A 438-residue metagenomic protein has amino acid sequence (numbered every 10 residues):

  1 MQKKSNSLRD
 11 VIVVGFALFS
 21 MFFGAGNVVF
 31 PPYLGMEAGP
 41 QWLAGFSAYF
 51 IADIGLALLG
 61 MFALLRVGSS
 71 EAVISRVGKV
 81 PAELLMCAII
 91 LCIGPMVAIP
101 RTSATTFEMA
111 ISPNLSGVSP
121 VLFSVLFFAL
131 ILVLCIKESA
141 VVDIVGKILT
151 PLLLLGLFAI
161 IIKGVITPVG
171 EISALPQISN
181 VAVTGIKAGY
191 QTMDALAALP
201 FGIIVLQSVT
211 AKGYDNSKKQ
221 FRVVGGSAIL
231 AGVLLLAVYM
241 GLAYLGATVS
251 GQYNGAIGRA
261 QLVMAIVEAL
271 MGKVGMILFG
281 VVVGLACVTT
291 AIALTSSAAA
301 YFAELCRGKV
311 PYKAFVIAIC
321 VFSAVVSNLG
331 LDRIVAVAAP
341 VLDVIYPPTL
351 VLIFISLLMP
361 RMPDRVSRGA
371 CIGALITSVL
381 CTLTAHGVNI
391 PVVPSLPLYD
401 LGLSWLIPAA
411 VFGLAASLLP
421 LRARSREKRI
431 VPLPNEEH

Functional and structural regions predicted by a protein language model:
V13-F23, I161-V169, I178-L245, L278-C287 (+3 more regions): Hydrophobic, membrane-embedded alpha-helices of multi-pass small-molecule transporters
L34, T102-S119, T210-A211, A291-A318: Helix-loop-helix connectors at the membrane interface of multi-pass transporters/channels
G35-A129, I136-K137: Membrane helical hairpin/interfacial module
M36, L65-A72, F128-L149, A211-Y214 (+2 more regions): Membrane-water interface regions at transmembrane-helix termini and the short interhelical loops of multi-pass membrane
G55, L59, L152-K163, G226-S250 (+2 more regions): Selective recognition of specific alpha-helical transmembrane segments in multi-pass small-molecule
S70-S75, V238-V288, E304, P340-L342: TM-loop-TM module centered on a large, flexible mid-protein loop between adjacent transmembrane helices in multi-pass
I136-G164, A338-L350, G369-L375: Membrane-interface loop-to-helix entry segments
L350-L414, S425-H438: C-terminal membrane-solvent junction of multi-pass transporters and transport-like membrane proteins
